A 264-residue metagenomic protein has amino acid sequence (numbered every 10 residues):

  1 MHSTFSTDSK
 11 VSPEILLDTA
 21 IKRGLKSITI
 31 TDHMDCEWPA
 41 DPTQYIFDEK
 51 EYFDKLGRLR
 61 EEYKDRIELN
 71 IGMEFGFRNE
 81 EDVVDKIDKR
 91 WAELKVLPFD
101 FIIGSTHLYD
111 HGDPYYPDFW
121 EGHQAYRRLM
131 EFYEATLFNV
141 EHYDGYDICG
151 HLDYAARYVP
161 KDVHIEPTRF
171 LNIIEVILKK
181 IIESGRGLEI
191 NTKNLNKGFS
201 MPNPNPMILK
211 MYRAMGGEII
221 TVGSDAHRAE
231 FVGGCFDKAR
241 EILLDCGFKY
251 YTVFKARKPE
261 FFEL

Functional and structural regions predicted by a protein language model:
M1, I28-I30, L69-M73, I102-G104 (+3 more regions): Hydrophobic faces of well-ordered beta-strands that scaffold small-molecule active sites in alpha/beta enzyme cores
M1-H2, S9, P13, G24 (+2 more regions): Charged catalytic cores and adjacent phosphate/nucleic-acid-binding surfaces used for phosphate/nucleic-acid chemistry
M1-K86, Y158-P160, H164-T168, T192 (+3 more regions): An N-terminally biased module of ancient metal coordination in phosphate/nucleic-acid-related enzymes
L17, I21, K95, V140-H142 (+2 more regions): Non-catalytic positions within long, well-ordered alpha-helices that form the structural scaffold/packing of enzyme
A20, A40, A92, A125 (+6 more regions): A sequence-composition feature that detects small, non-aromatic residues
P42, F47-E183: Extended substrate/RNA-proximal surfaces in nucleic-acid metabolism proteins
